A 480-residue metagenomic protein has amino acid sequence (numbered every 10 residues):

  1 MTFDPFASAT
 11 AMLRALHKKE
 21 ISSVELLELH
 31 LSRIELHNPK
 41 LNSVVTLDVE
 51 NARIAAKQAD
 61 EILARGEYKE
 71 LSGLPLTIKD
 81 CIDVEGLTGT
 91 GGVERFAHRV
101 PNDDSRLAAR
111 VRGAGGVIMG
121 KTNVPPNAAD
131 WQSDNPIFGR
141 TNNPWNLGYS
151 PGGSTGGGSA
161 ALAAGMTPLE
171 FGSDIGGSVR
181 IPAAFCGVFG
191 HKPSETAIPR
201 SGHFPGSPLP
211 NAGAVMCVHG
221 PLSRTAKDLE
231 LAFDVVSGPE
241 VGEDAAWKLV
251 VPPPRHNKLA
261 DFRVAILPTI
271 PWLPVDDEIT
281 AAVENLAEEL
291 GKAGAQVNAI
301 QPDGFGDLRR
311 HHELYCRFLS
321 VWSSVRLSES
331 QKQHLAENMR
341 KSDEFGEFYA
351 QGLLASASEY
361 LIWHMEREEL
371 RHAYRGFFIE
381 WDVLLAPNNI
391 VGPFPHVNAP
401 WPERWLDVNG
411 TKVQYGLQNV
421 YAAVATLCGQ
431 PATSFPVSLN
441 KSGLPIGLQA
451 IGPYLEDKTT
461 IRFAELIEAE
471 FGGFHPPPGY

Functional and structural regions predicted by a protein language model:
M1-R53, K292-G294, P476-Y480: An N-terminal boundary/leader segment
E20-E28, K57, V275-P302, L327-A336 (+1 more regions): Acyltransferase
A52, I62-I137: Acidic/His- and Gly-rich active-site-bordering loop/insert found across diverse amide/peptide-bond hydrolases
L71-G91, K258-L267, R317-R375, V391-G392 (+3 more regions): Short helix-loop capping/hinge segments that flank enzyme active sites or metal/cofactor-binding pockets
E94, F394-Q418: Short, surface-exposed loop/helix-turn segments at secondary-structure junctions that function as lids/hinges flanking
D103-V236, L427-G447: Short glycine/serine-rich loop segments
K192-L286, E470-Y480: A short helix-breaking turn/cap at a secondary-structure junction
